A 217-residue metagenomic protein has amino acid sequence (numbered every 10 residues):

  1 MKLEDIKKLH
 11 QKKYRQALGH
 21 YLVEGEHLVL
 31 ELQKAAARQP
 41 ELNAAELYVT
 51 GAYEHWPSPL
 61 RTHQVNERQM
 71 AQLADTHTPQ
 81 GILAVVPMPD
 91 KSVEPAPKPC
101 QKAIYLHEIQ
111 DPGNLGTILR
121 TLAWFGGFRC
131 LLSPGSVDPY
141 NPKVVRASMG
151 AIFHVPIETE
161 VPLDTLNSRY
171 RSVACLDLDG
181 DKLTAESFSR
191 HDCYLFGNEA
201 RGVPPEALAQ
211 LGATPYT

Functional and structural regions predicted by a protein language model:
M1-H77, S172: N-terminal positively charged helical leader segments and presequences
G19, L106-Q110, Y216-T217: Short pre-catalytic strand/loop immediately N-terminal to key active-site residues, enriched for Gly-Thr
E26, V49-H55, P162-L163, L178-G180 (+1 more regions): Short, polar loop motifs at secondary-structure junctions
K34, D90-K91, P95-D179: RNA substrate-binding interface of SAM-dependent RNA methyltransferases
Y48-Y53, P87-M88, E108: Structural motif
Y53-L60, E94-P97, L166-S168, A185-E186 (+1 more regions): Short loop/helix-cap segments at secondary-structure boundaries that form the rim of catalytic
A84: Glycine-rich phosphate-binding loops that contact phosphosugars or nucleotide phosphates
C175-T217: Active-site/ligand-binding-proximal alpha/beta "capping" segment
